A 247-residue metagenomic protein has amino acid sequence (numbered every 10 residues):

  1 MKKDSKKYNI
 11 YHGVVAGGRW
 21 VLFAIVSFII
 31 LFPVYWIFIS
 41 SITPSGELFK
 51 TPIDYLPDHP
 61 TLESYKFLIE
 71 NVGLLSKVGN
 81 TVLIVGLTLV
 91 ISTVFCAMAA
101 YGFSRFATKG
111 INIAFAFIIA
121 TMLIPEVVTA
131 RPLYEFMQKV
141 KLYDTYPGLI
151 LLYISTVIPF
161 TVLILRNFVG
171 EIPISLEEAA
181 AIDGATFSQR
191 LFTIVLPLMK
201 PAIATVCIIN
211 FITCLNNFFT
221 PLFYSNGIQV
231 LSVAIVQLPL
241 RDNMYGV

Functional and structural regions predicted by a protein language model:
M1-S5: ABC-family P-loop ATPase nucleotide-binding domain
K7-V247: A structural signal for multi-pass alpha-helical bundles of membrane permease subunits that mediate small-molecule
